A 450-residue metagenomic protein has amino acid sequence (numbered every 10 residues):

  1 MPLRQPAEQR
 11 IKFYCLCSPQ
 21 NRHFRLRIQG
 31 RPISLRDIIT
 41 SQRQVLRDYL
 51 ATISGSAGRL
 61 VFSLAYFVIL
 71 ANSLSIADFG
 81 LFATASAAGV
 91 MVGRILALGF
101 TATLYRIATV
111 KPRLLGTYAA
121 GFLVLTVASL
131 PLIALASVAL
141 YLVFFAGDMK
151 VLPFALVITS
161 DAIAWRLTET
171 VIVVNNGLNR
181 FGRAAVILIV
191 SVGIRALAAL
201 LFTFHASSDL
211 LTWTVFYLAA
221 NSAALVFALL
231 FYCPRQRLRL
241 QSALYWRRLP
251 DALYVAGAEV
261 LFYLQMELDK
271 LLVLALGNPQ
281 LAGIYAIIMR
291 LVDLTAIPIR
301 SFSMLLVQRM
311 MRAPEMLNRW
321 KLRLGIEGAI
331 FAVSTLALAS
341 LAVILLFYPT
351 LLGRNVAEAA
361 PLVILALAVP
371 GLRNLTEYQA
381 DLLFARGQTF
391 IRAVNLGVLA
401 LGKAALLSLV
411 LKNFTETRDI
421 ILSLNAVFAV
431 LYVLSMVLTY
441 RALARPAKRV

Functional and structural regions predicted by a protein language model:
S18, F24-V45, G182-I187, A206-F216 (+4 more regions): Interhelical loop/hinge segments that connect adjacent transmembrane helices in multipass membrane
V45, Y141-I158, A342-G371, R418: Interfacial segments at transmembrane-helix termini and the short loops linking adjacent helices
D48-L60, A85, V90-Y141, M149 (+4 more regions): Membrane-water interface segments that mark the loop-to-transmembrane alpha-helix transition
D48-S63, F67, A184, L188-S191 (+4 more regions): Transmembrane helical elements of multi-pass membrane transporters/channels
F67-V68, L96-R113, V292-M316, F384-A385: Helix-loop junctions and terminal segments of transmembrane helices in multi-pass membrane transport/translocation
F79-A83, A87, A155, P279-R290 (+1 more regions): Small-residue hotspots at the loop-to-helix junctions and early N-terminal turns of transmembrane alpha-helices
I107-V110, A164-V186, R312, P370-V398: Membrane-interface junctions at transmembrane-helix termini in multi-pass inner-membrane proteins
L152-V157, A185-P234, V398-A405, E416-A442: Hydrophobic alpha-helical transmembrane segments
